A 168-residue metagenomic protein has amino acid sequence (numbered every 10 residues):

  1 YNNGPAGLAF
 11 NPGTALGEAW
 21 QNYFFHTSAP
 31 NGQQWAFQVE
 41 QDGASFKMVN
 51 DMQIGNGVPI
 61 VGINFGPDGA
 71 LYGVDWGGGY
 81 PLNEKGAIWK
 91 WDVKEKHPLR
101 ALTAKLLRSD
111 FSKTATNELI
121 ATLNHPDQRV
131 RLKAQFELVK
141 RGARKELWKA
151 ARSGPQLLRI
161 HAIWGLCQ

Functional and structural regions predicted by a protein language model:
Y1-E118: Beta-propeller domains with acidic blade repeats across secreted/periplasmic ectodomains and cytosolic WD/CNH propellers
N3, A29, P126-R129, L157: Aromatic- and histidine-enriched alpha-helix N-cap/loop-to-helix transition segments that scaffold the rims
P12-A15, G78, P126, V130 (+1 more regions): Short secondary-structure junctions and interdomain/linker hinges
W20-Q21, R152, Q156-R159: Beta-propeller domains
P30-Q33, V130, A143: Short phosphate-engaging motifs
V58, G66, H125-P126, R141 (+1 more regions): Residue-level signal for short amphipathic helical patches enriched in basic/charged and nearby hydrophobic residues
L102-D110, A121, Q128-R141, L157-Q168: Structural detector for internal amphipathic alpha-helices that build alpha-solenoid repeat scaffolds
S112-A121, R141-S153: Amphipathic alpha-helical scaffolding segments comprising HEAT/armadillo-like alpha-solenoid repeats
